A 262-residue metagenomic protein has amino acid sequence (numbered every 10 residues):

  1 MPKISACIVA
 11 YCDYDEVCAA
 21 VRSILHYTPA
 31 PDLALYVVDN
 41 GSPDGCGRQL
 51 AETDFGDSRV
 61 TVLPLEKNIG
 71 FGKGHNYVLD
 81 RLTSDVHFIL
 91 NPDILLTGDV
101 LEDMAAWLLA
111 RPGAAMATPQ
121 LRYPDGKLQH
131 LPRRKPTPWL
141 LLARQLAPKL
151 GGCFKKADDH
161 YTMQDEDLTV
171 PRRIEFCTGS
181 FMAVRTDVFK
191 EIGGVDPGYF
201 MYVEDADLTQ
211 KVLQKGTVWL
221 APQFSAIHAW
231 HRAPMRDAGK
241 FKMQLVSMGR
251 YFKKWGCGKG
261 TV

Functional and structural regions predicted by a protein language model:
D13-Y27: Short, well-formed alpha-helical segments that are part of the catalytic scaffolds of diverse glycosyltransferases
S23, D39-R48: A conserved acidic beta->alpha catalytic loop
P64-L82: Glycine-rich, basic loop-to-helix element that forms the pyrophosphate-binding segment of sugar-nucleotide handling
H87: Short aromatic/hydrophobic "clamp" motif used to bind/position activated sugar donors
G98-L131: Conserved donor NDP-sugar-binding/catalytic core segment of glycosyltransferases
P136-I174: Short, flexible, basic/aromatic active-site loop/helix in glycosyltransferases
D167-T169, E175-S225: A short, conserved alpha-helix in the catalytic core of glycosyltransferases
A206-Q210, Q214-V262: Active-site-adjacent helix/loop segment of glycosyltransferases that harbors family-specific signature motifs
